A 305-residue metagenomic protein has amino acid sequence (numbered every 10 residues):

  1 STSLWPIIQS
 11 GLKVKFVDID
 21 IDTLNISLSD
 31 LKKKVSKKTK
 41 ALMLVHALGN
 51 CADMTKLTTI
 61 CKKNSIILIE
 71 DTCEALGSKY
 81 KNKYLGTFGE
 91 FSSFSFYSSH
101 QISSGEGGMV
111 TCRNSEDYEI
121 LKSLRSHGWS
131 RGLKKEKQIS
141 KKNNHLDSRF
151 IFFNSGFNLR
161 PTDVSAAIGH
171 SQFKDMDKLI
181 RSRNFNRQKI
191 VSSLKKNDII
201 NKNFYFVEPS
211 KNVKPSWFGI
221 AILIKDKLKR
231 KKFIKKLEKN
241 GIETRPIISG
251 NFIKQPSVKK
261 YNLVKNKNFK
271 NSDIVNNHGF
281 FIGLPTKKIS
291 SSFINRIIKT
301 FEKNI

Functional and structural regions predicted by a protein language model:
S1-T72, K79: PLP-dependent aminotransferase-like
L12, I19, C73-E74, Y97 (+3 more regions): Histidine-centered beta-alpha loop that forms part of the nucleotide-sugar donor binding/catalytic region in diverse
D18, S29, A41-V45, N50 (+3 more regions): PLP-dependent aminotransferase class I/II
S36, L85-G86, I102, N158-P161: Alpha-helix termination/capping residues and helix-transition junctions
L42-M43, S93-S95, M109-T111: Structural motif
L68-E70, S92, T244, I282: Hydrophobic faces of well-ordered beta-strands that scaffold small-molecule active sites in alpha/beta enzyme cores
E70-S104, E119, L146-F153: Conserved active-site segment immediately N-terminal to the catalytic lysine that forms the internal aldimine
S104-C112, R230: Active-site-proximal alpha-helical scaffold in enzymes
